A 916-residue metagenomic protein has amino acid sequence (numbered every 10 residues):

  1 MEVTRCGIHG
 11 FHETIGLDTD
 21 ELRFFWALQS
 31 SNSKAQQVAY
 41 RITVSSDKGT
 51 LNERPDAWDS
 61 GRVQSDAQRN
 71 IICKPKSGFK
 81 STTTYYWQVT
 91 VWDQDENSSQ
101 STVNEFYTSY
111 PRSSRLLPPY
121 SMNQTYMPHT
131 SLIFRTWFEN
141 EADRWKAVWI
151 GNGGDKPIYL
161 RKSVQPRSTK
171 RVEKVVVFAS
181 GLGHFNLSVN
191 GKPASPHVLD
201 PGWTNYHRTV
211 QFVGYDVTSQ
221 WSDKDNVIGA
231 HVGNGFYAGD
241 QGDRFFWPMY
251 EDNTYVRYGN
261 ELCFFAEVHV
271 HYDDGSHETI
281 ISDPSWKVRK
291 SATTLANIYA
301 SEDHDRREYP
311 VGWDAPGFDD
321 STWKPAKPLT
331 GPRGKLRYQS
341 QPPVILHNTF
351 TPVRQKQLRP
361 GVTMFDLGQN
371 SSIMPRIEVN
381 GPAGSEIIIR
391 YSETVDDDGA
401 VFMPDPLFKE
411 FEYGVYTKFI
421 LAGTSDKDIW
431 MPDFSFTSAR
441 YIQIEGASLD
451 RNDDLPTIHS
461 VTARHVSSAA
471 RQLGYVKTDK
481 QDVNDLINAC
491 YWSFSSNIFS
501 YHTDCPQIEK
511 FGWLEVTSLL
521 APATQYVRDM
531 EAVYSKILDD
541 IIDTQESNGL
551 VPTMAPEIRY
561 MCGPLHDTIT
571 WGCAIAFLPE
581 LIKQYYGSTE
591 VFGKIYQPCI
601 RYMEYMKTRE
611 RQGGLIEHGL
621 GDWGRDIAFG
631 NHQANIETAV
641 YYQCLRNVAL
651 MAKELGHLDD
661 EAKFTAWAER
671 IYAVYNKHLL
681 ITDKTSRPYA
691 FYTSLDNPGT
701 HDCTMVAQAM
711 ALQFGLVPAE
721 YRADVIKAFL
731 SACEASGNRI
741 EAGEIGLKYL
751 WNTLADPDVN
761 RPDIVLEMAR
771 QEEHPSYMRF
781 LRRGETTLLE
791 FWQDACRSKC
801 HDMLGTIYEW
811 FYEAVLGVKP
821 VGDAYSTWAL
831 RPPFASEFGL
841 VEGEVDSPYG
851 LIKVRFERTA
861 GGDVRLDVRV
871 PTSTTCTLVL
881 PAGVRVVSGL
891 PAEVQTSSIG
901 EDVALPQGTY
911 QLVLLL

Functional and structural regions predicted by a protein language model:
M1-T84, Q88-I508, V516, A532-S535 (+5 more regions): Extracellular/oxidizing-compartment recognition motifs
K174-A179, V189, M374-E393, I442-A447 (+5 more regions): Alpha-helical support elements that line or immediately flank enzyme active sites and cofactor-binding pockets
G183-H184, D283-K290, L449-A489, S495-S496 (+8 more regions): Active-site acid/base region of carbohydrate-active enzymes
H184-N186, S195, G235-G239, D396-D398 (+8 more regions): Flexible loop/turn segments at secondary-structure boundaries
F185, P193-P196, D200-P201, I541 (+6 more regions): Active/binding-pocket-proximal capping segment
I228, H304-D305, E509, L519 (+8 more regions): C-terminal capping/lid segments that line or modulate ligand- or cofactor-binding pockets
V256-E267, H277-W313, Q339-Q341, N348 (+2 more regions): Non-catalytic C-terminal accessory modules of carbohydrate-active enzymes
